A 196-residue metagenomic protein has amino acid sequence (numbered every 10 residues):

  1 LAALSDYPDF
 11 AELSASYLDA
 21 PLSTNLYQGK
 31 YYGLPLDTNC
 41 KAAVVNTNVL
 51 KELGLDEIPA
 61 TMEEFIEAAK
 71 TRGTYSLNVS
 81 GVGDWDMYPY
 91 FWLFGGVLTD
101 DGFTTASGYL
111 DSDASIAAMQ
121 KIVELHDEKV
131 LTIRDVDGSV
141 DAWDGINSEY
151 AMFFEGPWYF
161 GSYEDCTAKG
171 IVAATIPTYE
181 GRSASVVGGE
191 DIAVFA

Functional and structural regions predicted by a protein language model:
L1-C40, K51, I66, V172-P177: Hinge/lid segment of periplasmic solute-binding proteins
L1-Y17, N48-G54, A142-M152, S162-C166: Extracytoplasmic "Venus flytrap"/periplasmic binding protein-like
S23-L36, K41, E63-G108, V123 (+1 more regions): Extracytoplasmic/periplasmic solute-binding protein
G54-E57, V123-D137, E149, C166-G170: A local structural motif
A69-K70, T104-D135: Glycine-centered hinge/linker elements that transmit conformational signals in sensory and ligand-binding systems
Q120, E128, D165-A196: Extracytoplasmic/periplasmic substrate-recognition and gating elements
A151-G156, V172: Paired acidic/hydrophobic, glycine-rich loop segments that form the ligand-binding mouth/hinge of periplasmic-binding
F154-G161, E190: Beta->alpha turn/N-cap motifs
